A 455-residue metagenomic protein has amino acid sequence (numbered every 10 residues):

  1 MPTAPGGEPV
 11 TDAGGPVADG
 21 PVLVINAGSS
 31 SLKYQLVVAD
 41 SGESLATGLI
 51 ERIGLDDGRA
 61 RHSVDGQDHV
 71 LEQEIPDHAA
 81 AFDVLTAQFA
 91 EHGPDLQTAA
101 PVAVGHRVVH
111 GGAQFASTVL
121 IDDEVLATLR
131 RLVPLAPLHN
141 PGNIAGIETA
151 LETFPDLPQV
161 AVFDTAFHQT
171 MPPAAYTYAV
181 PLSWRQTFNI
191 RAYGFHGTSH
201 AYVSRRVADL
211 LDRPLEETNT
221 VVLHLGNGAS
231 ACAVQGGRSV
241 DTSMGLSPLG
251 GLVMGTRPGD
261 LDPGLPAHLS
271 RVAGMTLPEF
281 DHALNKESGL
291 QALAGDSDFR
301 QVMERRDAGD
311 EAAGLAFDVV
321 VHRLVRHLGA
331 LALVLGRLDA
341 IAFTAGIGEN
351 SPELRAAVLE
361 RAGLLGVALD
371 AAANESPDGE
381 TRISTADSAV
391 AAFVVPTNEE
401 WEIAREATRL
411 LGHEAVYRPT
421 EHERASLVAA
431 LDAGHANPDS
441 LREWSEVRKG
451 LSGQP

Functional and structural regions predicted by a protein language model:
V10-D19, G142-F154, H196-T220: Conserved phosphate-binding catalytic cores of ATP/NTP-utilizing and phosphoryl-transfer enzymes
A27-G28, H106-H110, L225, L338-N350: Glycine-rich beta-strand-to-loop/alpha-helix junction loops that act as flexible
S31-I75, G245: Short glycine-rich, Thr/Ser-proximal phosphate-binding strand/loop in the N-terminal lobe of ATP-dependent enzymes
F89-H139, P158-V160, A166-T177: Short beta-strand-loop/turn "lid" adjacent to the catalytic site in phosphate-handling enzymes
F167-V272: Glycine-rich phosphate-binding loop of actin/hexokinase-like ATP-binding domains
V234-A273, H282, A345-S376, R409-H413: Catalytic phosphate/nucleotide-handling subdomain of diverse soluble enzymes
V272-A316: A mobile "lid/hinge" subdomain adjacent to the ATP/sugar-phosphate binding pocket shared across diverse ATP-dependent
G314, D318-L338, G348-S440: Internal helix-turn-beta structural module
